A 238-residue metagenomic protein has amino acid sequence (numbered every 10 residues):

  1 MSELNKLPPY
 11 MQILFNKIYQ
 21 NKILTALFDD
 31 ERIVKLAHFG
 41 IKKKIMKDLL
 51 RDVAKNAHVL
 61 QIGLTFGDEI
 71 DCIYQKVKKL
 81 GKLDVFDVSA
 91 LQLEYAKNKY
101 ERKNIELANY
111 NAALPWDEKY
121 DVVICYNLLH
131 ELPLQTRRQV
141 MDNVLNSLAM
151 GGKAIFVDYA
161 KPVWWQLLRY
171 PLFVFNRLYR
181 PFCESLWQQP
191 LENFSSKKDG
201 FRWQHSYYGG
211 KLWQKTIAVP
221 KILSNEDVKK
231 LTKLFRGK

Functional and structural regions predicted by a protein language model:
K6-D48: Class I SAM-dependent methyltransferase Rossmann-like catalytic core, especially the SAM/SAH-binding loop
A37-N56, D68, C72: Conserved alpha-helix/loop element of class I SAM-dependent methyltransferases that forms part of the SAM/SAH-binding
L60-A113: Class I SAM-dependent methyltransferase SAM/SAH-binding core
L114-E118: Short conserved loop adjoining the S-adenosyl-L-methionine
I124: A conserved beta-strand element that flanks and buttresses the S-adenosyl-L-methionine
R138-M150: A short glycine-rich, Lys/Arg-flanked "PGG" loop and its adjoining helix->strand segment in the class I
F156-K198, W203-W213: C-terminal alpha-helical "lid/dimerization" subdomain adjacent to the S-adenosyl-L-methionine
D199-K238: Core SAM-dependent methyltransferase catalytic element
